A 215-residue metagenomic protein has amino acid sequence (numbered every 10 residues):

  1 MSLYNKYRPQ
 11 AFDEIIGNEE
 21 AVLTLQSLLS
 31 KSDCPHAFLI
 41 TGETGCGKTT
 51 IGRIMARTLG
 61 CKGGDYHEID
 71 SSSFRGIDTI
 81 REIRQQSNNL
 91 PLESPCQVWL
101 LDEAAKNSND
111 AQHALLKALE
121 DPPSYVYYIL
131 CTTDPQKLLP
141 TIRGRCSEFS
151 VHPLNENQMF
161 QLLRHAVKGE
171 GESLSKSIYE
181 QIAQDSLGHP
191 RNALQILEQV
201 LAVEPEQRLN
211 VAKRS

Functional and structural regions predicted by a protein language model:
M1-Q158, R164-K168, K176-S177, Q181-Q184 (+3 more regions): P-loop/Walker A NTP-binding region and its immediately flanking N-terminal helices in P-loop NTPase folds
